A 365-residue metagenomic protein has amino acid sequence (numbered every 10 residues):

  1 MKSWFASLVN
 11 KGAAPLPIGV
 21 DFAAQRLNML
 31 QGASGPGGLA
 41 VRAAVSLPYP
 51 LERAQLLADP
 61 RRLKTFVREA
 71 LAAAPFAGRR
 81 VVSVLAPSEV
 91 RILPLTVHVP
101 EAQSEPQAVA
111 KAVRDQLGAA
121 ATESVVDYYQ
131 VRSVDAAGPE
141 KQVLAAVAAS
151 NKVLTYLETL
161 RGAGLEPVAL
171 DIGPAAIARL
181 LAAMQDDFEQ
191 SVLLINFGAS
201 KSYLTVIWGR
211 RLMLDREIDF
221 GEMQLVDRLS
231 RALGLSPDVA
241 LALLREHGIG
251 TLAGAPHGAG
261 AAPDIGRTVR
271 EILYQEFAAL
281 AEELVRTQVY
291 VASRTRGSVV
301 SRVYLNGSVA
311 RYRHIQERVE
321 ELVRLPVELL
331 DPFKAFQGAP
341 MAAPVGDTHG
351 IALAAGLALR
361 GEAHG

Functional and structural regions predicted by a protein language model:
M1-G365: Hydrophobic/aromatic-enriched cytosolic interaction surfaces used to assemble or bind macromolecules
